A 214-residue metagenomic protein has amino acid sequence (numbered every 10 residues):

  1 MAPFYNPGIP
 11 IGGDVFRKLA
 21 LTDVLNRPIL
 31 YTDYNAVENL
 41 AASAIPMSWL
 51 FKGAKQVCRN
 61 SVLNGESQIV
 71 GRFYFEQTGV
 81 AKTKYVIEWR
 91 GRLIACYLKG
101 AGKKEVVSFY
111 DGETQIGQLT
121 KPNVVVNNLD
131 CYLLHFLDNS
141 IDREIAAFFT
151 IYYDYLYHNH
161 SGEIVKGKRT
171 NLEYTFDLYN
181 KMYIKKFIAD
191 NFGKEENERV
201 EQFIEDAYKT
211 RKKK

Functional and structural regions predicted by a protein language model:
M1-K214: Intrinsically disordered, low-complexity proline/glycine-rich segments
